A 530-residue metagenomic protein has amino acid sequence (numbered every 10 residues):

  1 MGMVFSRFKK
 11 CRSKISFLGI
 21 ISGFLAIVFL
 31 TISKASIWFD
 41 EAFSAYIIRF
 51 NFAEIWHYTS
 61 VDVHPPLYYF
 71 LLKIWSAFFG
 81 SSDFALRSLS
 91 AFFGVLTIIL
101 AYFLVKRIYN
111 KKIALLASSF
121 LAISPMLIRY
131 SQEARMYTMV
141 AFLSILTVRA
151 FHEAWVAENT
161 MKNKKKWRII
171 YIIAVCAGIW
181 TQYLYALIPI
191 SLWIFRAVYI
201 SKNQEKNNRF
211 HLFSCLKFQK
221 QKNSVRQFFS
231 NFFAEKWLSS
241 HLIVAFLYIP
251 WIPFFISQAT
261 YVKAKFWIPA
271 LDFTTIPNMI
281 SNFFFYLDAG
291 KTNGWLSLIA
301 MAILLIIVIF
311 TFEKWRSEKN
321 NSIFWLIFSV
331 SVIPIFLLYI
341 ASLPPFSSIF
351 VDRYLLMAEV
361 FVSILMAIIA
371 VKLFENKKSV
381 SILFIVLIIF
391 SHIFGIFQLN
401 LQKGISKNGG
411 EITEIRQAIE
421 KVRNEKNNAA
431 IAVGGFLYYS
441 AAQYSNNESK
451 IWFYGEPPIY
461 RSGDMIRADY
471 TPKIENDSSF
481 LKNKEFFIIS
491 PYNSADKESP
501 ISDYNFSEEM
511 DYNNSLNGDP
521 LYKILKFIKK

Functional and structural regions predicted by a protein language model:
M1-K9: Short, Lys/Arg-rich, polar N-terminal cytosolic tail immediately upstream of the first transmembrane signal-anchor
G2, E205-K206, L216, Q221-N223: Targeting/processing segments of secretory and organellar proteins
K14-E158, K165-N203, L212, V225-I528: Membrane-proximal helix-loop-helix interfaces that form the catalytic/acceptor-binding platform of multi-pass membrane
N208-F210: Conserved cytosolic catalytic headpiece of P-type ATPases
